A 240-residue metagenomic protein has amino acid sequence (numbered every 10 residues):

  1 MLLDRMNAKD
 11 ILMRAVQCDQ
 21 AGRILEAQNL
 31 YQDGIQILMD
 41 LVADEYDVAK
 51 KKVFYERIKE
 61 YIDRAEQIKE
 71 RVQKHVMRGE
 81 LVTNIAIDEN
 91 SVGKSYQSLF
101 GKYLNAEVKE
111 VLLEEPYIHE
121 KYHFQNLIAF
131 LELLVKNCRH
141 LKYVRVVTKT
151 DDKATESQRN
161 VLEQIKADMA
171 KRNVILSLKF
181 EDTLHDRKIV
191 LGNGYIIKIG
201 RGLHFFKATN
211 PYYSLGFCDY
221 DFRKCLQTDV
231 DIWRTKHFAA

Functional and structural regions predicted by a protein language model:
L3, D10-Q20, E26, D33-K52 (+6 more regions): PLD/PLD-like phosphodiesterase catalytic module centered on the HKD motif
K109-E115: Conserved P-loop NTPase "ATPase switch" module shared by AAA+ and STAND
